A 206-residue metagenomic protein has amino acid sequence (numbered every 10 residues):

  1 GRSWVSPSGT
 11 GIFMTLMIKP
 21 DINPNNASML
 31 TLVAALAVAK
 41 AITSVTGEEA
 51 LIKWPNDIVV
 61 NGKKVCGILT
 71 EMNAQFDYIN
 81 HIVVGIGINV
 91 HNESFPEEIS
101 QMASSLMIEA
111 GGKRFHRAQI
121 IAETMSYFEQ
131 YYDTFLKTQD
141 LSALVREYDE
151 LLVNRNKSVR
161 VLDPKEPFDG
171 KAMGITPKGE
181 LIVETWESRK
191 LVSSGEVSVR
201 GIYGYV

Functional and structural regions predicted by a protein language model:
G1-D21, L30-A34: DPxDG-like acidic metal-binding loop motif
T10-F13, S28, D77, Q130: Short hydrophobic/aromatic-rich motifs at helix boundaries and adjacent loops
I22, L32-A50, V60-V206: Long, positively charged amphipathic alpha-helical accessory segments at protein N-termini or as interdomain linkers
I52-W54: Short loop/edge segments at beta-strand edges and connector loops that shape dinucleotide/nucleotide cofactor-binding
